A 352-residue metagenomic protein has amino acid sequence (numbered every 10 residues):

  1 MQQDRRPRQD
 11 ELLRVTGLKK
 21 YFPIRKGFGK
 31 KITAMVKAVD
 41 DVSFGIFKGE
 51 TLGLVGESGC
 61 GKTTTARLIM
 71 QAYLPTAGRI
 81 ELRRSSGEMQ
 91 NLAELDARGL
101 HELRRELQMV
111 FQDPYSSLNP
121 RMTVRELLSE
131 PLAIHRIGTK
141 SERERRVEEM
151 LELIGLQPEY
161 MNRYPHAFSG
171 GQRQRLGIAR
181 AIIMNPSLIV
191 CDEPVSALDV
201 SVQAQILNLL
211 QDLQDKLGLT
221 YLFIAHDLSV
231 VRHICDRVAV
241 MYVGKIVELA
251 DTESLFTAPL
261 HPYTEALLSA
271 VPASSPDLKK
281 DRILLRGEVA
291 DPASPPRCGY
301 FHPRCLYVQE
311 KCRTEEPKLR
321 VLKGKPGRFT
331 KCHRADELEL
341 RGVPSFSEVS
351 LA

Functional and structural regions predicted by a protein language model:
R5-E11, R25-G29, E88-M89, D251-A352: Charged, flexible cofactor/metal-binding loops and thiol motifs
G29-T33, E88-Q108, I134, S141 (+2 more regions): ABC ATPase NBD coupling module
E57, V190, P194, L198 (+1 more regions): P-loop NTP-binding/switch modules centered on Walker-like glycine-rich loops
M70: Helix-to-loop junction immediately C-terminal to a conserved catalytic motif
G87-N91, E142-E159, L268: Conserved ABC ATPase "signature" region
Y164-F168, Q172: Conserved ABC ATPase signature
I183-S187: A short, proline-enriched helix->beta-strand linker immediately N-terminal to the Walker B motif in ABC-type P-loop
